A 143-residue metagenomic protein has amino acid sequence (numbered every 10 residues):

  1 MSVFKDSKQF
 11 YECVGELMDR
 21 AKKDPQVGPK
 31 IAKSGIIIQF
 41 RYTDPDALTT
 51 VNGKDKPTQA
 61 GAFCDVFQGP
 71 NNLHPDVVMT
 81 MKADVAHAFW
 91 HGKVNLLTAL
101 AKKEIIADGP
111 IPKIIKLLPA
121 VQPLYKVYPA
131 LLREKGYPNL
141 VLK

Functional and structural regions predicted by a protein language model:
M1-K143: Feature captures hydrophobic
